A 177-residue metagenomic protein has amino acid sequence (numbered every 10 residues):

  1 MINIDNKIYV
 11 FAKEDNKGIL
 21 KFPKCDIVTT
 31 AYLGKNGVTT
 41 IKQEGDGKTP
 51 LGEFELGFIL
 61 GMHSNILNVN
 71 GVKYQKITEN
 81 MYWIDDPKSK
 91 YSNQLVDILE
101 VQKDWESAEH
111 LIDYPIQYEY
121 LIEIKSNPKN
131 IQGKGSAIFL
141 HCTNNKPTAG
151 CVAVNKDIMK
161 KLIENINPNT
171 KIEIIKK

Functional and structural regions predicted by a protein language model:
M1-A149, M159-K177: Cell wall/extracellular polymer interaction/catalysis modules
V154: A conserved hydrophobic position in a structured secondary element of the catalytic/binding core that shapes
